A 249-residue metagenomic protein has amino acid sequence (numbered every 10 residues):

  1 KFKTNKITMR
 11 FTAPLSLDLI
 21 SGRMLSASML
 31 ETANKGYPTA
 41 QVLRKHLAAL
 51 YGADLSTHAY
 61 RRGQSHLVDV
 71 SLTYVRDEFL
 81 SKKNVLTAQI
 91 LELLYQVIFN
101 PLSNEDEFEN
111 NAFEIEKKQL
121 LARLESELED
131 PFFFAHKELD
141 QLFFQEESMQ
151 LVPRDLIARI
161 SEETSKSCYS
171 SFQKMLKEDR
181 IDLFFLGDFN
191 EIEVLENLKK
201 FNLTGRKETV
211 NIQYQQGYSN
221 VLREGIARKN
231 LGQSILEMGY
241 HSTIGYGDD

Functional and structural regions predicted by a protein language model:
K1-G22, Q173, R180-I181, K207-D249: His/Glu-based metal-binding/catalytic segments typifying zinc-dependent metallopeptidases
K3-R23, Q41-Q96, F133-D155, R180-L186 (+1 more regions): M16 family metallopeptidases and their MPP-like homologs
R23-E31: Active-site SXXK
A33-G36, E78-S81, N100-E109: Short, polar/flexible loop-turn hinges at active-site or ligand-entry regions and domain interfaces
R44, N100-L124, V210-G217: Acidic/histidine-enriched alpha-helical segments
E92-N104, K200-E208: A common structural junction motif
L121-K177: Scaffold signal of the M16-like zinc-metallopeptidase fold and its non-catalytic homologs
S165-K200: Non-catalytic, conformational "gating/processing" segments within enzyme and secreted inhibitor domains
